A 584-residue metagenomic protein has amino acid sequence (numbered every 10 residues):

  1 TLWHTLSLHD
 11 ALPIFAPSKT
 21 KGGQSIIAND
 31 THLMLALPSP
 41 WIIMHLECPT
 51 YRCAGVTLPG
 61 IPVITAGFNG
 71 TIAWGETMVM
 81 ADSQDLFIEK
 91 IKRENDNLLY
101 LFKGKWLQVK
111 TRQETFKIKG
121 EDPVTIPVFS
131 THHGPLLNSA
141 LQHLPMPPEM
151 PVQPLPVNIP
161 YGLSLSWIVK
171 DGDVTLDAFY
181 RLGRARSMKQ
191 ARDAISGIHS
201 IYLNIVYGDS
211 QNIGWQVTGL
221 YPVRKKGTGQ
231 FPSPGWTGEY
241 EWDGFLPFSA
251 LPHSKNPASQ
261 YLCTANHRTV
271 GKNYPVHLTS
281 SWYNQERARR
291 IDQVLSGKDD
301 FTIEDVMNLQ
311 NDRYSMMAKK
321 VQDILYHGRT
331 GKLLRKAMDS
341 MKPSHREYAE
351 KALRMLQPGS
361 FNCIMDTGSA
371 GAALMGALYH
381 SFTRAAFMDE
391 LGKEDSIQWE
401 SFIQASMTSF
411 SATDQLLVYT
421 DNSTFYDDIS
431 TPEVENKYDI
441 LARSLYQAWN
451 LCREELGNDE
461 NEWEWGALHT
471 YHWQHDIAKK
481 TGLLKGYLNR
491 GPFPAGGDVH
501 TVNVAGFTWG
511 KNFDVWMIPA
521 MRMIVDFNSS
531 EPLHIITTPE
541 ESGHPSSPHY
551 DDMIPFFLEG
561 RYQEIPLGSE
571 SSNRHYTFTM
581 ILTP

Functional and structural regions predicted by a protein language model:
T1, L6-R346, P358, I364 (+2 more regions): Mature extracytoplasmic enzyme cores
E89, D323, K332, K336-R354 (+5 more regions): Polar/charged alpha-helical tracts
D96, M375, T383, Q398 (+11 more regions): A general marker of short, structured functional hotspots
S340-M341, H345-A352, Q357, F361-M388: Contiguous transmembrane helix-bundle modules in multi-pass membrane proteins
G371-E462: Charged, long alpha-helical assembly modules
P432-E435, R443-H472, D476-G482, H500 (+2 more regions): Long, compositionally biased intrinsically disordered regions
